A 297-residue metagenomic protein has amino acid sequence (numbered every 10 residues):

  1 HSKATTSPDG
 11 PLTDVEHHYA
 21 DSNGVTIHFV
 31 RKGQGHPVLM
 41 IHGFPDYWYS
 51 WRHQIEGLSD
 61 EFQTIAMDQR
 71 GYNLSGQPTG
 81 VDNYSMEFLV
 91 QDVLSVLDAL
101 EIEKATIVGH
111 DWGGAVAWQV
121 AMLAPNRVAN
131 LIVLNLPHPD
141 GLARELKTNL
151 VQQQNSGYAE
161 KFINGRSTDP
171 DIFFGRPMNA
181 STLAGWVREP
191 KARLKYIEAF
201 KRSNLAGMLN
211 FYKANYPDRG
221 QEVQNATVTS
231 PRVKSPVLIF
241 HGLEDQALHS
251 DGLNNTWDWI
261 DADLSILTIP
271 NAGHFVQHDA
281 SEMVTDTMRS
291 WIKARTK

Functional and structural regions predicted by a protein language model:
K3-H18, V25-I27, P37, W51 (+5 more regions): Flexible "cap/lid" subdomain of the alpha/beta-hydrolase fold that forms the substrate-access gate
S22-N23, R31-K32: Active-site beta-strand termini and strand-to-loop segments that position acidic
H36-H42: Short beta-strand element of the alpha/beta-hydrolase
F44-I55: The serine-hydrolase catalytic nucleophile loop
Q54, V120, T287-W291: Hydrophobic residues on the short alpha-helix immediately C-terminal to a glycine-rich phosphate/catalytic loop
Q54-F62: A short, Lys/Arg-enriched amphipathic alpha-helix followed by its capping loop at the start of a domain
A272-T285: Catalytic histidine-centered segment of alpha/beta-hydrolase-like enzymes
